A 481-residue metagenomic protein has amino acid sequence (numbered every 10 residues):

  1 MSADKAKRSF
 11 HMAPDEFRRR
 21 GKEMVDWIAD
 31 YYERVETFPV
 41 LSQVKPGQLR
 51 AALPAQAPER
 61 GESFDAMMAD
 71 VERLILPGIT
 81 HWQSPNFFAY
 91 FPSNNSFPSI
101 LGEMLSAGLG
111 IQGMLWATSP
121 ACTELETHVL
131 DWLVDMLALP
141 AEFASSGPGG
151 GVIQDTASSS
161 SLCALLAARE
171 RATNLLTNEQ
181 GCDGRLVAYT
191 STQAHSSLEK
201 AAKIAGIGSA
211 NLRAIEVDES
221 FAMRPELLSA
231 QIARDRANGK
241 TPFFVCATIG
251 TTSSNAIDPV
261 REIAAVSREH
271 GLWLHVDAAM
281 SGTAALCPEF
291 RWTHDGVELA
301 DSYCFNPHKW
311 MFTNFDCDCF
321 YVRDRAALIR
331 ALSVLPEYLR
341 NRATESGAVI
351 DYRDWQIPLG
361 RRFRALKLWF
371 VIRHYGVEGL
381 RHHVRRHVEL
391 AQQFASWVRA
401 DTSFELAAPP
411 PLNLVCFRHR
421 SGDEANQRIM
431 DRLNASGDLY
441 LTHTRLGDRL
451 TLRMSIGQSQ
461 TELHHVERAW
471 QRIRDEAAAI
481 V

Functional and structural regions predicted by a protein language model:
S2-P148, A435, L439, R468-I473: N-terminal entrance/gating region of PLP-dependent enzymes' catalytic architecture
L115, L133-L166, R213-E216: Short loop-beta-helix segment that forms the pyridoxal 5′-phosphate
S146-P148, D183, A408-N413, R445-T451: Short Gly/Ser/Thr- and Asp/Glu-enriched loop/turn motifs at secondary-structure junctions
S160-I329: Conserved PLP-enzyme active-site core in the AAT-like
H270, D295-T402: Active-site C-terminal subdomain of aminotransferase-like
T402-L406, D438-H443: A short linear hydrophobic-aromatic micro-motif
E405-L433: Conserved PLP-binding catalytic core of the aspartate aminotransferase-like
L446-V481: PLP-dependent enzyme catalytic core of the Aspartate aminotransferase-like
